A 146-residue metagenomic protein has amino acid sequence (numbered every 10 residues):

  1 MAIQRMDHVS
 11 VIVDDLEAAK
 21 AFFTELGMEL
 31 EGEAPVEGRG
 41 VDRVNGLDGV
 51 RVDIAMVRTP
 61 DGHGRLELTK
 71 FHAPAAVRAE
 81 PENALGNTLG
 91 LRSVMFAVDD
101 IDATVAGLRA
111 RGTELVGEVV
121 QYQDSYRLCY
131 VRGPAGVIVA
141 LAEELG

Functional and structural regions predicted by a protein language model:
M1-A18, L26-A34, G90-F96, E144-G146: N-terminal beta-strand motif that seeds the catalytic metal site of vicinal oxygen chelate
A2, E33-P35, D53-M56, R65-T69 (+4 more regions): Vicinal oxygen chelate
I12-H63, A103-A106, A110, C129: Core segments of cupin and vicinal oxygen chelate
G38-R43, A75-P81: A short, acidic/glycine-rich surface segment
V50, N87-T88: Short, low-complexity disordered segments enriched in Ser/Pro/Gly and basic
H72-V77, T88: Glycine-rich, pocket-lining loop/helix-strand segments that form or immediately flank
